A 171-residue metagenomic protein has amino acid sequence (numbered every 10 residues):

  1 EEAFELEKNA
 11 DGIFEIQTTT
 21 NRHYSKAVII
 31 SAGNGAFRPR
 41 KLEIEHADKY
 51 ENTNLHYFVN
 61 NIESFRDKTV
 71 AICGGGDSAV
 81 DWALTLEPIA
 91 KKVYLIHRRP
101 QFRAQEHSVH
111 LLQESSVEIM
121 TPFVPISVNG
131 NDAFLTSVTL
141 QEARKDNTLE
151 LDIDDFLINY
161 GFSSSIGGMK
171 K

Functional and structural regions predicted by a protein language model:
E1-Q17, R22-S25, P88-K171: A Rossmann-like FAD-binding core segment of flavoenzymes
D11-F14, A27, P39-I44: Short, conserved acidic/polar surface loops in the N-terminal third of protein domains
S25, S31-G33, C73, N159-Y160: Short, well-ordered coil/turn residues at beta-beta hairpins and beta-strand->alpha-helix junctions within
A32-H46, Y160-K171: Flavin (primarily FAD) binding-site architecture
N34-D77, D81-I89: Glycine-rich dinucleotide-binding loop and its adjacent helix/turn
